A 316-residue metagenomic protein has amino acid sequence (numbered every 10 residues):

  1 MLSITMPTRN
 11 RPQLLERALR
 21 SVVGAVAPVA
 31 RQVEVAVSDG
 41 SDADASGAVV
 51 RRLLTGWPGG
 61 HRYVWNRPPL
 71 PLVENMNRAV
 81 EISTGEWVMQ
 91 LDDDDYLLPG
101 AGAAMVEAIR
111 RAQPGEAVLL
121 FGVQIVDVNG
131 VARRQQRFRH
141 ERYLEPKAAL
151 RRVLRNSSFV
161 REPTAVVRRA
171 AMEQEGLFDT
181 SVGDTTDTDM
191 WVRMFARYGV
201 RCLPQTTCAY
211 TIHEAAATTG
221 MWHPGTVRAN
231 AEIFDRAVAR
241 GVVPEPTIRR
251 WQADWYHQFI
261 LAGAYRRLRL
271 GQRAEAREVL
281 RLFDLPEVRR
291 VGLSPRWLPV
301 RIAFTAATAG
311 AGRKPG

Functional and structural regions predicted by a protein language model:
R11-V26: Short, well-formed alpha-helical segments that are part of the catalytic scaffolds of diverse glycosyltransferases
D39-A48, D92: A conserved acidic beta->alpha catalytic loop
A45, D95-A108: Acidic donor-binding/catalytic loop of UDP-sugar-dependent glycosyltransferases, especially processive GT2
N66-S83: Glycine-rich, basic loop-to-helix element that forms the pyrophosphate-binding segment of sugar-nucleotide handling
V88: Short aromatic/hydrophobic "clamp" motif used to bind/position activated sugar donors
G102-R134: Conserved donor NDP-sugar-binding/catalytic core segment of glycosyltransferases
F121, Y143-G225: Conserved nucleotide-sugar donor-binding catalytic segment
L154, I212-G316: C-terminal subregions of glycosyltransferases and related glycan-biosynthesis enzymes
